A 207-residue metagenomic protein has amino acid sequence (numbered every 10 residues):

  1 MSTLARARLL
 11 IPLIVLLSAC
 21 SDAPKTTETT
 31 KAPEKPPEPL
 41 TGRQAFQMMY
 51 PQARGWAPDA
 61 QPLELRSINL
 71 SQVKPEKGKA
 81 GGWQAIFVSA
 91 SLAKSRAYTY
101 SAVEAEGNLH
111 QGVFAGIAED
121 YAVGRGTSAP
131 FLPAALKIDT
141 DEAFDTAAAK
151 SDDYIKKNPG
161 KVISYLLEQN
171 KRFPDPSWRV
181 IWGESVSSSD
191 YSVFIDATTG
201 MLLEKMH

Functional and structural regions predicted by a protein language model:
M1-S18: Sec-dependent bacterial lipoprotein signal peptides
C20-H207: Long, terminal "pre-/pro-" and other extracytoplasmic accessory regions that lie outside the mature folded/catalytic
